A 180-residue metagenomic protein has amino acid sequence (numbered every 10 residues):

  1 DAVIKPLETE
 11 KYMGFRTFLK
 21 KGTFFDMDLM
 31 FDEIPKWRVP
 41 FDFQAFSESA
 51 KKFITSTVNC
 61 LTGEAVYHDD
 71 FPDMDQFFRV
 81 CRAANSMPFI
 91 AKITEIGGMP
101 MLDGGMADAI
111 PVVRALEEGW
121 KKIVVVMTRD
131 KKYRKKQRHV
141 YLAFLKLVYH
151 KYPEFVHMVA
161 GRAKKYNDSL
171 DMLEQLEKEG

Functional and structural regions predicted by a protein language model:
D1-W37, D69-A83, M127-V140: Patatin-like phospholipase
K36-V39, F89-I90: A short, well-structured juxtamembrane/interface segment
V39-F46, G180: Short helix-to-loop capping/linker segments positioned immediately adjacent to catalytic or ligand/cofactor-binding
Q44-L147: Active-site gating loop/helix substructures
Y149-N167: A short acidic, glycine-rich active-site loop that binds or catalyzes chemistry on phosphate/adenosine moieties
N167-G180: C-terminal helical/tail subdomains of lipid-metabolizing enzymes
